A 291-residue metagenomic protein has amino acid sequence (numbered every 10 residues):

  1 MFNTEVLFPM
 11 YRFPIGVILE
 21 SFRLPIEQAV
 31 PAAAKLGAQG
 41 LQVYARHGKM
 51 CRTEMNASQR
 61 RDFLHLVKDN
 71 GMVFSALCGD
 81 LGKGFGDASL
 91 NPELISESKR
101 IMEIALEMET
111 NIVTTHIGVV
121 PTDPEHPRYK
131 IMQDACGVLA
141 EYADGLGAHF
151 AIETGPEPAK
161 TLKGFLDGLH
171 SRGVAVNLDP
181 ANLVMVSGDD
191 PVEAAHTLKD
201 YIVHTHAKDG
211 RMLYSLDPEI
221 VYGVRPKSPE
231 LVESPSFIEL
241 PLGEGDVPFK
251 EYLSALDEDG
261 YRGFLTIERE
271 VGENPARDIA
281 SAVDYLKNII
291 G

Functional and structural regions predicted by a protein language model:
F2-N3, P25-P31, H65-N70, F85-V176 (+1 more regions): Active-site acidic/histidine proton-transfer and metal-coordination neighborhood in alpha/beta enzyme cores
L7-F8, V30-L36, M55-A76, K99-E109 (+4 more regions): Acidic (Asp/Glu)-rich catalytic clusters
F8-L24: Boundary/entry segment of secreted carbohydrate-active catalytic domains
I15-V17, G40, L77, D134-D246 (+1 more regions): Acidic/histidine-rich catalytic cores of soluble enzymes
F22, T266-R277: A short, acidic, flexible beta-alpha connecting loop/helix-capping segment that sits on the rim of active
G40, I112, H204, G263-F264: Residues at the N-termini of beta-strands
Q42-L64, K68, V119-P124: Glycine-rich, proline-tolerant flexible connector loops at the mouths of alpha/beta enzymes
P275-G291: C-terminal helical cap(s) of enzyme catalytic domains, especially alpha/beta-barrels
